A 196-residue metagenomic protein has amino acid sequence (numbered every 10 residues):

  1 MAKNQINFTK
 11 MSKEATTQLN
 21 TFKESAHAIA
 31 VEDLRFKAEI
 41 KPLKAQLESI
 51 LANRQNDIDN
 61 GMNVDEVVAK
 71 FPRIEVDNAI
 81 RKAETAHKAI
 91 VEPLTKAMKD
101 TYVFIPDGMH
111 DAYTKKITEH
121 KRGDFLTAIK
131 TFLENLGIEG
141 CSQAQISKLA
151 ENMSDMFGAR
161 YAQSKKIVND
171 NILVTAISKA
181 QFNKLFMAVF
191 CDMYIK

Functional and structural regions predicted by a protein language model:
M1-K3, I195-K196: Short intrinsically disordered terminal tails
N4-Q5, E14, A38, A45 (+4 more regions): N-terminal cationic leader/targeting segments used for protein routing and processing
Q5-K44: Short, charge/polar-rich alpha-helical segments
M11, F71-R73, N171: Soluble, non-transmembrane alpha-helical interaction regions
A28-M109: Extended alpha-helical coiled-coil "stalk/arm" regions that act as elongated linkers or oligomerization scaffolds
T114-K196: Charged, polyampholytic interaction/assembly segments that form long, compositionally biased interfaces
